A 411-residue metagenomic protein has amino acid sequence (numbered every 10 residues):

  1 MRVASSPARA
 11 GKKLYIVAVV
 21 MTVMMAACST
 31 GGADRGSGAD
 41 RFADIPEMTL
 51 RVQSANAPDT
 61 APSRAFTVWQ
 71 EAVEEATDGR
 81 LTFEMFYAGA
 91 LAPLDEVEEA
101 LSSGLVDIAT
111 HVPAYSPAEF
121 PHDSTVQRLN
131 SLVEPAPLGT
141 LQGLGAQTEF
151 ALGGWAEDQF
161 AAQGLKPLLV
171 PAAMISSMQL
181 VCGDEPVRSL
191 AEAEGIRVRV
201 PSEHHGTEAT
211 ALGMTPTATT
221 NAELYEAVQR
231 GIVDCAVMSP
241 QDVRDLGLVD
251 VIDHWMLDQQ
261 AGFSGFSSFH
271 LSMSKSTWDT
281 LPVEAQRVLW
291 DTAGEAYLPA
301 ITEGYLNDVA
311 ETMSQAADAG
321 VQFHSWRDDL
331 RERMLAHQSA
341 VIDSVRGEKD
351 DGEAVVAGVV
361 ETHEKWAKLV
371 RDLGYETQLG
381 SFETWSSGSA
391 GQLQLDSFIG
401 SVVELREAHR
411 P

Functional and structural regions predicted by a protein language model:
R2-A4, A18, S29-E134, P167-P411: N-terminal secretory/targeting leader peptides
R9-M21: Sec-dependent N-terminal signal peptides
V23-A27: C-terminal motif of bacterial Sec signal peptides marking the signal peptidase cleavage site
V133-Q163: Short, solvent-exposed loop/beta-turn-alpha elements that line the ligand-binding surface or hinge of extracytoplasmic
